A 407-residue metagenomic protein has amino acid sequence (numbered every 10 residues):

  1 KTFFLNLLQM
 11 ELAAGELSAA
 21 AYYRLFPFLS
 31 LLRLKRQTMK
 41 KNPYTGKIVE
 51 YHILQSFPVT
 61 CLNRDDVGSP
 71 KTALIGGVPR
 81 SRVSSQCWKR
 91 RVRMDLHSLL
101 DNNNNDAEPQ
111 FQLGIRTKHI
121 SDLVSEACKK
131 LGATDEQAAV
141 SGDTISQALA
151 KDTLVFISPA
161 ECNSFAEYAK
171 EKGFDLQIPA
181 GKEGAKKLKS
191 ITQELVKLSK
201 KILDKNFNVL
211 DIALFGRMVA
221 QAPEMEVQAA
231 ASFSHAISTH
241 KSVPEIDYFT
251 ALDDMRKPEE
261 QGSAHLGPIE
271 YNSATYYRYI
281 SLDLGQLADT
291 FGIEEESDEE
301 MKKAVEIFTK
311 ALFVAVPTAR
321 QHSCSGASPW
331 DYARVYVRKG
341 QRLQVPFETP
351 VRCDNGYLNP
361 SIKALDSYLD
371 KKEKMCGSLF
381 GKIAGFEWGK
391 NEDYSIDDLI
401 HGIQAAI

Functional and structural regions predicted by a protein language model:
F3-L8, D143, Q147: Long, low-complexity, tandem-repeat intrinsically disordered regions
F4-L7, Y23-R24, L29: Short hydrophobic targeting helices and cationic amphipathic motifs that mediate membrane/organellar targeting
M10-L12, L17: Cationic, low-complexity basic patches in intrinsically disordered or flexible, solvent-exposed regions
L32-R82, Q86-I407: Basic polyanion-binding and macromolecular-assembly surfaces
